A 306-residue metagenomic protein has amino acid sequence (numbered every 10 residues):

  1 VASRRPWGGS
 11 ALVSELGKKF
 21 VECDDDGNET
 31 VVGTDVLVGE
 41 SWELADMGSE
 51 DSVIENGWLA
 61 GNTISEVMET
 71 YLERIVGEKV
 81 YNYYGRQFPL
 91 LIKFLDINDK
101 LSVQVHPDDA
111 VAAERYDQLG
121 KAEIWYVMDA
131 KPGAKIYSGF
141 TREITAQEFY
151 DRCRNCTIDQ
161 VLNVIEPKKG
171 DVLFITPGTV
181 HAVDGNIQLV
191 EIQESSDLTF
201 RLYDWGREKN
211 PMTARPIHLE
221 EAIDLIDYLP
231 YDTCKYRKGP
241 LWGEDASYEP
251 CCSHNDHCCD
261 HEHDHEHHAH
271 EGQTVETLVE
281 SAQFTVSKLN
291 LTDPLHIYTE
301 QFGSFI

Functional and structural regions predicted by a protein language model:
V1-I144, D204-C251, H267, V286: Transition-metal
V103-H106, E166-G185, I192-E194: Conserved metal-binding segment of the jelly-roll/cupin
E123-W125, A182-G206: A short hydrophobic beta-strand segment most commonly corresponding to one strand of the jelly-roll/cupin
I144-F174: Active-site glycine-rich loop that binds ribose-phosphate moieties when present
Y248-H270: Histidine-centered metal-binding segments
T274-N290: C-terminal accessory segment of soluble enzyme catalytic cores
N290-I306: A conserved acidic, glycine/proline-rich C-terminal tail/linker
